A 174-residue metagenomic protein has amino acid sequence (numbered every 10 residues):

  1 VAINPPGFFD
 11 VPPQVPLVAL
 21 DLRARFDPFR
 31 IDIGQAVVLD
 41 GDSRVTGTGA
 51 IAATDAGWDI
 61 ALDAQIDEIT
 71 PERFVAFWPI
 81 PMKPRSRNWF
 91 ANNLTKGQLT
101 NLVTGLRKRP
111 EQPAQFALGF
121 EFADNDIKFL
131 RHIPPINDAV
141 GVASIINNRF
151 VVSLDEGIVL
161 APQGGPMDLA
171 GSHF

Functional and structural regions predicted by a protein language model:
V1-A36, D59-K128, A143, F174: Extended amphipathic, helix-rich lipid-handling scaffolds
V15-D21, R44-T48, G57-A61, I136-V140 (+1 more regions): Transmembrane beta-barrel architecture of outer membranes
D21-V38, I127-F174: Strand-loop-strand
D40-D42: Internal alpha-helical scaffold/solenoid segments in large eukaryotic proteins
A50-A52: Short alpha-helical scaffold segments that flank and stabilize functional sites
T54-D55, N147: Short acidic-glycine loop/turn motifs at beta-strand connectors
